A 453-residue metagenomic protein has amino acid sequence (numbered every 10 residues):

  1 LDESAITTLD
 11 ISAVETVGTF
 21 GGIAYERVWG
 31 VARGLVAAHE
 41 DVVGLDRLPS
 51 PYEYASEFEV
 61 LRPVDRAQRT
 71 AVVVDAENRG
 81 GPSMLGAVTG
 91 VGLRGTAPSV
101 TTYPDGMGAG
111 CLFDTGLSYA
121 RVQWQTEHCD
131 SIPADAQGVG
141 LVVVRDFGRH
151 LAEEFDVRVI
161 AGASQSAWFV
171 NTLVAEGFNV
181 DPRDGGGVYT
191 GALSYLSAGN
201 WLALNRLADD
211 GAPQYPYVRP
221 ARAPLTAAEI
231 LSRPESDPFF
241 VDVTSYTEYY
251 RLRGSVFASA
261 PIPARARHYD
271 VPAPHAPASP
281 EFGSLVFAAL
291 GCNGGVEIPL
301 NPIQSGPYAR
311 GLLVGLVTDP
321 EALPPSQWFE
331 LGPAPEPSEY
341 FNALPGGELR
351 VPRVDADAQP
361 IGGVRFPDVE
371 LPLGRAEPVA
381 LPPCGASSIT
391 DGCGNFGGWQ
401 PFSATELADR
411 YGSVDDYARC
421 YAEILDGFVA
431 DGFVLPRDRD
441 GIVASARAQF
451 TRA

Functional and structural regions predicted by a protein language model:
L1-A453: C-terminal His-loop and adjacent cap/lid subdomain of alpha/beta-hydrolase
